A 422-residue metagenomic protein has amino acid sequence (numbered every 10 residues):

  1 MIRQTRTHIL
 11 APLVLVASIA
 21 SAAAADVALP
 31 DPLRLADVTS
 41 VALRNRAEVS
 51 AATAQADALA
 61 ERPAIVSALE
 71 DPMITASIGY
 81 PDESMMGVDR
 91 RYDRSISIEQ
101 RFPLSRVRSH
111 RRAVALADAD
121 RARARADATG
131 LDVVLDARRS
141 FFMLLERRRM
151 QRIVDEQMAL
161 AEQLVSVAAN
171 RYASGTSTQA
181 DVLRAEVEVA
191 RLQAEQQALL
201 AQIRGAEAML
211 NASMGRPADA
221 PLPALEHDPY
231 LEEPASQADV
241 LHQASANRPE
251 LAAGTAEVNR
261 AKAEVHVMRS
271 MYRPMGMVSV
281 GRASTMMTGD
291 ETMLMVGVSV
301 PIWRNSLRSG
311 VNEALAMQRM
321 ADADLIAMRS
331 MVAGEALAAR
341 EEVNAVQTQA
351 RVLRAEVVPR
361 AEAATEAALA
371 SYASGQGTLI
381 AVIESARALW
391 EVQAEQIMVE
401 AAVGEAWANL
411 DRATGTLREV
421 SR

Functional and structural regions predicted by a protein language model:
I2-L13: Bacterial N-terminal signal peptides that target proteins for export
I2-R3, L33, G130-Q243, A339-E342 (+2 more regions): Periplasmic alpha-helical coiled-coil/stalk elements that build and connect Gram-negative outer-membrane
V14-A24: Hydrophobic h-region of N-terminal signal peptides that target proteins for export in Gram-negative bacteria
A23-I78, R101-P103, H110, L116 (+7 more regions): Bacterial Sec-pathway N-terminal export signals of envelope proteins
D26-D31, T75-R111, P223-Q237, H266 (+2 more regions): Small/polar, glycine/serine/threonine/aspartate-rich low-complexity segments that form flexible
S40-S50, D57-D71, M85-G87, I96-A113 (+9 more regions): A glycine-/polar-enriched beta->alpha junction
V49-V66, T129, V133-V154, M158 (+6 more regions): Amphipathic alpha-helical coiled-coil segments
A113-L116, Q179-E188, L379-R387: Short, charged, amphipathic alpha-helical segments
